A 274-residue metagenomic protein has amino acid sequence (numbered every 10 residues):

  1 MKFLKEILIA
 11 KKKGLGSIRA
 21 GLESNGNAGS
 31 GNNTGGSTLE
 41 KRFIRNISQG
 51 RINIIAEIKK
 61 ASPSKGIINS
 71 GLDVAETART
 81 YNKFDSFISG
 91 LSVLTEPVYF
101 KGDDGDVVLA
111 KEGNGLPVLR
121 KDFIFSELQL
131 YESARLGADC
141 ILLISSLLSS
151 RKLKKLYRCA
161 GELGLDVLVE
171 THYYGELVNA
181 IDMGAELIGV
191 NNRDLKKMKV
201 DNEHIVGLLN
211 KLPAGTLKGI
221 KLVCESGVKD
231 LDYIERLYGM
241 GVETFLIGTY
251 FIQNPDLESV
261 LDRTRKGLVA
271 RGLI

Functional and structural regions predicted by a protein language model:
M1-S64, I68, I274: N-terminal amphipathic alpha-helix/helix-capping segment at the start of soluble metabolic enzymes
I7, A56, Y81, L91 (+5 more regions): Conserved, mostly hydrophobic/aromatic
A10, K59-A61, L94-E96, F123 (+5 more regions): Active-site beta-loop-alpha junctions enriched in small/polar residues
I54-I58, L91-V93, V118-K121, I141-L143 (+4 more regions): Hydrophobic faces of well-ordered beta-strands that scaffold small-molecule active sites in alpha/beta enzyme cores
K65-L168, E176-N179, I205-K211: N-terminal active-site wall of soluble small-molecule enzyme domains
F125-G137, H172-G184, C224-I247: Catalytic cores of alpha/beta
E132-K152, G189-M198, V242-L261: Glycine-rich phosphate-binding active-site loops on the catalytic face of alpha/beta enzymes
H204-L212, F251-I274: C-terminal helical cap(s) of enzyme catalytic domains, especially alpha/beta-barrels
